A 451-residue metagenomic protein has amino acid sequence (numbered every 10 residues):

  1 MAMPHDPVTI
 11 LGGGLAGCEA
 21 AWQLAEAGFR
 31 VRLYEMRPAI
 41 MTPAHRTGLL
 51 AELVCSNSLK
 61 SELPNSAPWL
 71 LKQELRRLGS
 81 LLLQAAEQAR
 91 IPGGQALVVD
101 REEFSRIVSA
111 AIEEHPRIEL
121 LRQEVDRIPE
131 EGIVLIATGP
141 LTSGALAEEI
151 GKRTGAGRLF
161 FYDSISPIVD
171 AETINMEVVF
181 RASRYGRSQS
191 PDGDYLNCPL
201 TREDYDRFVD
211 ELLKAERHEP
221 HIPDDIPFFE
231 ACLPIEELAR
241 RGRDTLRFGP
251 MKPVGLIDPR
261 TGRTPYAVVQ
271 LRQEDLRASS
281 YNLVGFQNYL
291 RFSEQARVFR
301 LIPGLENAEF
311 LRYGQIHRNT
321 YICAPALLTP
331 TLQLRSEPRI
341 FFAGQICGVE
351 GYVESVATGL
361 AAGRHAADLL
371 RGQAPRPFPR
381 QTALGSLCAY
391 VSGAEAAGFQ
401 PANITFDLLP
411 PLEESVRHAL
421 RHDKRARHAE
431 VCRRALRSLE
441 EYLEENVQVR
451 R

Functional and structural regions predicted by a protein language model:
P4-A16: Beta1/beta-strand and adjacent pyrophosphate-binding region of the FAD-binding site in flavoprotein oxidoreductases
L15, E19, H45, S66 (+14 more regions): Conserved active-site and cofactor/substrate-binding residues in soluble primary-metabolism enzymes
W22-Q84, R380-V391: N-terminal FAD cofactor-binding segment of flavoenzymes
E62-S109, E113-E114: A conserved beta-strand/loop capping segment in the N-terminal third of enzymes that catalyze redox or closely related
E114-F292, A296-R297: Predominantly flavin-linked oxidoreductase catalytic cores and closely associated redox partners
L283-V349, V356-T358, R376-G393, P401-N403: A glycine-rich dinucleotide-binding beta-alpha-beta segment and adjacent secondary-structure elements that constitute
S355-R376: Internal hydrophobic alpha-helix adjacent to the cofactor/substrate pocket in enzyme cavities
P401-R451: C-terminal auxiliary extensions adjacent to catalytic cores
